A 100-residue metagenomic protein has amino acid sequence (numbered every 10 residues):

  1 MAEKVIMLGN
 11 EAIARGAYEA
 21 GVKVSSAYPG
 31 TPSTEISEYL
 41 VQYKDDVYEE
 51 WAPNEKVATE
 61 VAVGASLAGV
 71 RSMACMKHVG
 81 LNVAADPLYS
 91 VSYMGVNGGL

Functional and structural regions predicted by a protein language model:
M1-M7: Active-site mouth loops of central-metabolism enzymes
K4, A12, A27, E49-P53 (+1 more regions): Residue-level marker of alpha-helix boundaries and capping positions
M7-V41, E60: N-terminal glycine-rich anion-binding loops that anchor highly charged ligand groups
P32-L100: Thiamine diphosphate
